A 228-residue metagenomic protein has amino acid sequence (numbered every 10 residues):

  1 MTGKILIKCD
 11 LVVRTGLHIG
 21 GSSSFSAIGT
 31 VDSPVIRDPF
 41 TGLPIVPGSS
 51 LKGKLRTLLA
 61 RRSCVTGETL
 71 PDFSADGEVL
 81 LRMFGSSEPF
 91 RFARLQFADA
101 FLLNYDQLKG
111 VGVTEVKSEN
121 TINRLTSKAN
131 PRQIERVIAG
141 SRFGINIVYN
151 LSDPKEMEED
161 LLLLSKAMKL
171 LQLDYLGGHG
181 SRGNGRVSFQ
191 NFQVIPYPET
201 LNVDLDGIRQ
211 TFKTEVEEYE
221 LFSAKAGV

Functional and structural regions predicted by a protein language model:
M1-V228: RNA-binding basic/glycine-rich loop and surface signature characteristic of RAMP-family CRISPR effectors
